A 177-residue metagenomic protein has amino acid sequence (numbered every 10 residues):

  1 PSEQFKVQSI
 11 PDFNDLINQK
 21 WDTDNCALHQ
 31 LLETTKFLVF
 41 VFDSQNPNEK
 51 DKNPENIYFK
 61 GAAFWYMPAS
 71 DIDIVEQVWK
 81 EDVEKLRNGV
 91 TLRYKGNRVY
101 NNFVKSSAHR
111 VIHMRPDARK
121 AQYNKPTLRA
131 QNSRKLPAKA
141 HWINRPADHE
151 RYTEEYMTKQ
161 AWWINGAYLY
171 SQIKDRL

Functional and structural regions predicted by a protein language model:
P1-L177: Nucleic-acid endonuclease domains
